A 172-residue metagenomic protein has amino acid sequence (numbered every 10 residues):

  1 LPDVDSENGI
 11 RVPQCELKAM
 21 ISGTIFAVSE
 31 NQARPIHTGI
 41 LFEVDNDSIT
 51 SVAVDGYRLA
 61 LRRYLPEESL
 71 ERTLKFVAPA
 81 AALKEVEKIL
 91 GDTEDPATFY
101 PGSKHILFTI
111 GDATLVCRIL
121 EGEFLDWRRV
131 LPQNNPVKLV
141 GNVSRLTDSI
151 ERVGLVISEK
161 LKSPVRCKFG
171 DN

Functional and structural regions predicted by a protein language model:
L1-N172: Structural preference for solvent-exposed beta-strand-turn elements and adjacent flexible terminal/loop segments within
